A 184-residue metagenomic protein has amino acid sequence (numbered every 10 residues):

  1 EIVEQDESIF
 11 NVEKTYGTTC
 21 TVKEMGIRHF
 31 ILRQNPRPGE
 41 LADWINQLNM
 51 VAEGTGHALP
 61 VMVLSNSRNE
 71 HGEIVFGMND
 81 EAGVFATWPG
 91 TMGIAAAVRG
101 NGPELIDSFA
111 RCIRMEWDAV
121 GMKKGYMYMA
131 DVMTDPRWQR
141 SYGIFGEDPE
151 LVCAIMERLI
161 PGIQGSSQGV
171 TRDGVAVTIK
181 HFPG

Functional and structural regions predicted by a protein language model:
E1-G184: Glycoside hydrolase catalytic-domain context in secreted enzymes
